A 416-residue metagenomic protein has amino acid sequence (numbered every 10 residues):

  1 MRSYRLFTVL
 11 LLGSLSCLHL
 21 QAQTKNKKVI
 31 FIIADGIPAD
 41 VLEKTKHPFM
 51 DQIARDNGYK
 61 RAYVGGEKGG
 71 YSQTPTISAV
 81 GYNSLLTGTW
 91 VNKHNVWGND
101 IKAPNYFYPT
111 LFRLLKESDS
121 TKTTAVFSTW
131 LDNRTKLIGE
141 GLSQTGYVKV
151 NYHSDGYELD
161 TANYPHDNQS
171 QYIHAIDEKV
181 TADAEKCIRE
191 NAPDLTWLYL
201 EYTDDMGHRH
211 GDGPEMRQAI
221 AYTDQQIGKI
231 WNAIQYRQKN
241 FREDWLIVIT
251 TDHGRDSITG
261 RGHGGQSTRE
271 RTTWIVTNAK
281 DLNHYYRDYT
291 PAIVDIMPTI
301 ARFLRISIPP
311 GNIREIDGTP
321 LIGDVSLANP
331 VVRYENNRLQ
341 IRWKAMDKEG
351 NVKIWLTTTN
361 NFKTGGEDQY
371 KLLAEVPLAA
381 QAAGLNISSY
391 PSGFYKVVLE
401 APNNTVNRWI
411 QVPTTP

Functional and structural regions predicted by a protein language model:
M1-K25: Bacterial Sec-dependent N-terminal signal peptides
I30-F31, F49, Y222-H263, I300: Metal-dependent active-site segment of extracytoplasmic phospho-/sulfohydrolases and closely related
D40-I77, G88, A125: Short, structured active-site-proximal loop/turn typified by the sulfatase FGly-forming signature C/S-X-P-X-R
G81-Y82, L86-T89, G264-I306: Substrate-binding rim/cap in mid-to-C-terminal beta-strand-loop elements of soluble/periplasmic
N92, V96-W97, A103-N168: Catalytic-site neighborhoods of secreted/periplasmic enzymes that process anionic sulfate/phosphate groups
G139-L142, A182-Q225, K229: Active-site His/acidic residue clusters
I249-N278, P413-P416: Histidine-centered active-site microenvironments of extracellular/periplasmic hydrolases and transferases
P291, L304-R338: Polar, surface-exposed loop/tail segments that function as active-site lids or cofactor/substrate-recognition elements
